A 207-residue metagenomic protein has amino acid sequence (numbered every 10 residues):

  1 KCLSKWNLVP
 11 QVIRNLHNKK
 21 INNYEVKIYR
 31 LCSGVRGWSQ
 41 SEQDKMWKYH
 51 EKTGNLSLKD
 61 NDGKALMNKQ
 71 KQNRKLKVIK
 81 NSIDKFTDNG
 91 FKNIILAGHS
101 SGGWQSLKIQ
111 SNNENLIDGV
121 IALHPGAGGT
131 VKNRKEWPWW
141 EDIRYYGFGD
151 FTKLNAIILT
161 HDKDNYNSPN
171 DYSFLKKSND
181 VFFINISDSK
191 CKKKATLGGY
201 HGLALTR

Functional and structural regions predicted by a protein language model:
K1, A97, L159-H161: Short hydrophobic segments within beta-strands
K1-N93: Serine-hydrolase catalytic machinery in alpha/beta-hydrolase-like enzymes
K5, Q40-Q43, K108, K132-R134 (+1 more regions): Short, solvent-exposed loop/turn and secondary-structure capping segments
V26-I28, N93-I94, A156, D180-F182: Hydrophobic anchor at the start of a short beta-strand that flanks the dinucleotide cofactor-binding loop
A97-G102, S106: Gly/Ala-rich beta-loop-alpha elbow adjacent to hydrolase catalytic centers
K108-D118: Conserved hydrolase catalytic core segment
G119, H124-D188: The feature captures the conserved acid-bearing segment of alpha/beta-hydrolase catalytic domains
D180-R207: C-terminal catalytic histidine-bearing segment of alpha/beta-hydrolase fold enzymes
